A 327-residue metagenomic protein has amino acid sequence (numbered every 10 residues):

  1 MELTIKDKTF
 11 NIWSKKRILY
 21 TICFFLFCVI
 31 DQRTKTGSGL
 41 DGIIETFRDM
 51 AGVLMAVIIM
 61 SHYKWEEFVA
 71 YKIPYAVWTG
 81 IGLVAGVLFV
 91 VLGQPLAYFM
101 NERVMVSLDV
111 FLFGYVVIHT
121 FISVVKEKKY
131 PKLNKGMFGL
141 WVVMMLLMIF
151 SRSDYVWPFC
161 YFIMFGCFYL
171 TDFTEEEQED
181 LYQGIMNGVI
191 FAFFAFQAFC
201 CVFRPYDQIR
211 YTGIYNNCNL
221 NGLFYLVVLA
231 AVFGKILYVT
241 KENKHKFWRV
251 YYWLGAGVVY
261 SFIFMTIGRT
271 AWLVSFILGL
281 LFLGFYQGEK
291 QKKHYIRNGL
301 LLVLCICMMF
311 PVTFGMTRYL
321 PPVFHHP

Functional and structural regions predicted by a protein language model:
M1-L19, K64-K72, V125-P131, V239-V250 (+1 more regions): Short, Lys/Arg-enriched, disordered terminal segments
E2-H119, V143-W157, C200: N-terminal signal-anchor transmembrane segment
R17-I22, V69-G82, V125-V142, F168-Q197 (+2 more regions): Interfacial loop-to-transmembrane-helix boundary motif in multi-pass membrane proteins
S38-T46, D207-Q208, T212, N216-G222 (+4 more regions): Mature, Sec-exported extracytoplasmic domains of Gram-positive
L40, I44, A97, N101-V104 (+6 more regions): Membrane-interfacial loop-to-transmembrane-helix junctions in polytopic alpha-helical membrane proteins
M55, L83, V87, L108-H119 (+4 more regions): Alpha-helical transmembrane segments of multi-pass inner-membrane proteins
V156-F159, E177-I185, K293-G299: A cytosolic-side transmembrane-helix exit/cap motif
C200-R204, M265-T266, L283-P327: A membrane-periplasm/extracellular boundary helix in multi-pass inner-membrane enzymes that assemble envelope glycans
